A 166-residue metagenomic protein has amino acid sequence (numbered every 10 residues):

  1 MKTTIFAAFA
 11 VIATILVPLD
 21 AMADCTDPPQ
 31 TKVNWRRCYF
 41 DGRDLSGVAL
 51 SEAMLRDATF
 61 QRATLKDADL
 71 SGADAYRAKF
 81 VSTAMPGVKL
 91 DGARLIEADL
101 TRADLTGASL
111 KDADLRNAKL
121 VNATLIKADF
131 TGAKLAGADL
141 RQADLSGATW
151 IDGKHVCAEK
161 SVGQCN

Functional and structural regions predicted by a protein language model:
M1-A8: Bacterial N-terminal signal peptides that target proteins for export
T14-A21: C-terminal segment of classical bacterial N-terminal signal peptides
A21-N166: Tandem repeat scaffolds
